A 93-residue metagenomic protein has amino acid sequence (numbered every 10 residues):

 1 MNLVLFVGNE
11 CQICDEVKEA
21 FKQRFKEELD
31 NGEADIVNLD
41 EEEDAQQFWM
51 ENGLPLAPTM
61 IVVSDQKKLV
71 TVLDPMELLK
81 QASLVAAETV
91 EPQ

Functional and structural regions predicted by a protein language model:
M1-D30: Local sequence-structure signature of Cys/Sec-based thiol-disulfide redox active-site neighborhoods
M1-N2, D44, D65: Generic structural signal for short, solvent-exposed loop/turn connectors between secondary structure elements
F6-G8, D30-A45: Thiol-based oxidoreductase modules, predominantly thioredoxin-like and allied folds used for disulfide exchange
Q12-I13, E43-A45, L69: Flexible, glycine-rich phosphate/dinucleotide-binding loops and adjacent beta-alpha linkers at cofactor/substrate
K18, N38, K68-L69: Generic alpha-helical hydrophobic packing signal
K18-F21, M50-E51, P75-E77: Short, glycine/charged-enriched secondary-structure capping and boundary segments
D40-A57: Short Fe-S-cluster ligation motifs
L56-Q93: Non-catalytic, surface beta->alpha helical segment in thiol-disulfide oxidoreductase systems
